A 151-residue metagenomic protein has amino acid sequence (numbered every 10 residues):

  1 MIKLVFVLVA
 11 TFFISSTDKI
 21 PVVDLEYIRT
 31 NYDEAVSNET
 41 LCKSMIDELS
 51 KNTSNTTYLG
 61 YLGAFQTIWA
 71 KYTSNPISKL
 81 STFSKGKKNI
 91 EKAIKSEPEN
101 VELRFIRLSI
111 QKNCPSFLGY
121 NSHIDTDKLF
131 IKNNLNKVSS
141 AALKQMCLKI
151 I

Functional and structural regions predicted by a protein language model:
M1-D24: Bacterial Sec-dependent N-terminal signal peptides
Y32-D47, K79-K87, Y120-N121: Helix-turn-helix repeat elements of alpha-solenoid scaffolds
D33-A35, I68-I77, N113-L118: Short coil/turn linking the two alpha-helices of tandem helical-hairpin repeats
H123-I151: Terminal, low-structured helical/coil segments at or just beyond the last alpha-helical repeat
